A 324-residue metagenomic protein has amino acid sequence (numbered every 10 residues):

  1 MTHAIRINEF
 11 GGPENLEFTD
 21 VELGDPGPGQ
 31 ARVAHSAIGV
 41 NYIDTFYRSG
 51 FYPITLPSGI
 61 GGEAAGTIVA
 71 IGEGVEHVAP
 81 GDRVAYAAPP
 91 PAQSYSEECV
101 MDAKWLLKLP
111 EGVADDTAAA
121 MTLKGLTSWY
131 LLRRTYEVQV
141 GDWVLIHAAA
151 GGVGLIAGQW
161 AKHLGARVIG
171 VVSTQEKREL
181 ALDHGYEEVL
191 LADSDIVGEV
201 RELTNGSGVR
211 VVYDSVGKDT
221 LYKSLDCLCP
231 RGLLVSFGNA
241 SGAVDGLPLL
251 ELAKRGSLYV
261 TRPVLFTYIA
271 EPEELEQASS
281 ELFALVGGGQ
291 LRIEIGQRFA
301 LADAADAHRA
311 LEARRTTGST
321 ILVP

Functional and structural regions predicted by a protein language model:
E22-V40, S49-P91: Glycine-rich beta-strand-centered segment in the early N-terminal region that forms part of a ligand/cofactor-binding
H77, V84-A150: NAD(P)H dinucleotide-binding glycine-rich loop of Rossmann-like/cofactor-binding domains, especially the beta1-alpha1
R83, W143, R167, G232-L233 (+1 more regions): Short glycine-centered segments of the SAM/dcSAM-binding site in methyltransferase folds
A85, L145, V212-Y213, V235: N-terminal Rossmann-like NAD(P) cofactor-binding module of classical short-chain dehydrogenase/reductase
A119-S194: Mid-domain Rossmann-like dinucleotide-binding core that forms the NAD(H)/NADP(H) cofactor-binding site
V172, D219-Q290, P324: Glycine-rich phosphate-binding loop and adjacent beta-alpha segment of Rossmann(oid) nucleotide-cofactor-binding
I196-G206: Short amphipathic alpha-helix with an adjacent loop that forms part of the alpha/beta core around
P272-P324: C-terminal hydrophobic helical "lid"/dimerization subdomain of Rossmann-like NAD(P)H-dependent oxidoreductases
